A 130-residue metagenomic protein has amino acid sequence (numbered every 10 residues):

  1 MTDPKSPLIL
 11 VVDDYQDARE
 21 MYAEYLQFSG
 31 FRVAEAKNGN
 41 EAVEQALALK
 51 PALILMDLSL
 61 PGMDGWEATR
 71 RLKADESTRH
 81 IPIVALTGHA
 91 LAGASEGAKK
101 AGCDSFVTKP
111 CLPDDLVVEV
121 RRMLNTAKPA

Functional and structural regions predicted by a protein language model:
Y15-R19: Short acidic/polar segment at the start of the alpha1 helix of CheY-like receiver
E20-F28: Charged docking surfaces used in two-component/phosphorelay signaling
G30-K37, Q45: Short hydrophobic/Thr-rich beta-strand motif most characteristic of the beta2 strand and flanking loop of CheY-like
D57, T87: Active-site residues of response regulator receiver
P61, R79, L91, P110: The feature encodes the CheY-like receiver
C111-V120: C-terminal output helix
